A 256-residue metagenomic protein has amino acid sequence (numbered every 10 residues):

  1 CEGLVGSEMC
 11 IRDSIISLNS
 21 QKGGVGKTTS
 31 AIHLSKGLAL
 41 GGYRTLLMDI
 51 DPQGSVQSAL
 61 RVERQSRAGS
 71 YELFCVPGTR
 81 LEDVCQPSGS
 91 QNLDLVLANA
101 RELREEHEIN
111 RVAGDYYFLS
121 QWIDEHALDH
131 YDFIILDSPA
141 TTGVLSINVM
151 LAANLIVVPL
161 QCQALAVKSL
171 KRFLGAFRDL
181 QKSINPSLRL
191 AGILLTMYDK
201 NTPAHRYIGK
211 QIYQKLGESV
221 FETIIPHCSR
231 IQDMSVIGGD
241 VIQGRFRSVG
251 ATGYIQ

Functional and structural regions predicted by a protein language model:
C1-I11: Single conserved hydrophobic/aromatic residue that forms the stacking wall/gate of nucleotide- or nucleobase-binding
V5-G6, N92, H130, A152: Alpha-helix C-terminal capping/helix-to-coil transition sites in glycosyltransferase folds
I16, L40-L46, L128-S229: Conserved catalytic-core segment of NTP-binding enzymes
S17-R80, S138: Walker A/P-loop NTP-binding active-site region of P-loop NTPases, recognizing the glycine-rich GxxxxGKT/S
H33-K36, T79, Q121, R172-G175 (+2 more regions): Generic recognition of well-ordered alpha-helical segments within structured catalytic/regulatory domains
I50-H130, I184, M234-V236: P-loop/Walker-type NTP enzyme "switch/lid" segment
V62-S66, A176, K210-Q211, G239-I242: Short, hinge-like loop/turn segments at secondary-structure boundaries
S235-T252: C-terminal boundary of histidine-terminating zinc-finger modules
